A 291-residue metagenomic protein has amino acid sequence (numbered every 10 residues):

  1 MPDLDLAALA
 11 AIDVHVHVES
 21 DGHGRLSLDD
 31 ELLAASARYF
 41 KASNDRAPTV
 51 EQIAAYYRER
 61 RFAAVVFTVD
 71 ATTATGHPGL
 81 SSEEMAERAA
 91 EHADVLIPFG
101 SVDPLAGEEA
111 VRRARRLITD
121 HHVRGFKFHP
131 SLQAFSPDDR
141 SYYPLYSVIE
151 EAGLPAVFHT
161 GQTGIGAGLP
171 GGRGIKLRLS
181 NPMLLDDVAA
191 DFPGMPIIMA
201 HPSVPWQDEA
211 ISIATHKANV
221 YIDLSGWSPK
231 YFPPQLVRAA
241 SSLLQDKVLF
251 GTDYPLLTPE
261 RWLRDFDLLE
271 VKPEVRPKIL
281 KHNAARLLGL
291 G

Functional and structural regions predicted by a protein language model:
M1-V14, D21-E59, A63, R115 (+2 more regions): Mid-to-C-terminal alpha-helical segments outside catalytic/metal-binding sites
A11-D21, V157-G161, M199: Histidine-centered catalytic micro-motifs
H15, M85, P98, F126 (+6 more regions): Conserved, mostly hydrophobic/aromatic
E19-G22, A71-A74, P104-E108, Q162-G166 (+3 more regions): Active-site environment of divalent metal-dependent phosphoester hydrolases
L28-E31, A42, A74-H77, G166-L179: Short, flexible/disordered intra-domain loops and linkers
A47-R58, G79-A86, A90, E108-T119 (+7 more regions): Amphipathic, non-transmembrane alpha-helical secondary structure
A63, A71-A167, K176: Active-site gating/metal-coordination segments in enzymes
R124-G125, D138-L249: Catalytic pocket-lining loop regions of alpha/beta-barrel enzymes, especially the amidohydrolase/enolase/GH5 lineages
